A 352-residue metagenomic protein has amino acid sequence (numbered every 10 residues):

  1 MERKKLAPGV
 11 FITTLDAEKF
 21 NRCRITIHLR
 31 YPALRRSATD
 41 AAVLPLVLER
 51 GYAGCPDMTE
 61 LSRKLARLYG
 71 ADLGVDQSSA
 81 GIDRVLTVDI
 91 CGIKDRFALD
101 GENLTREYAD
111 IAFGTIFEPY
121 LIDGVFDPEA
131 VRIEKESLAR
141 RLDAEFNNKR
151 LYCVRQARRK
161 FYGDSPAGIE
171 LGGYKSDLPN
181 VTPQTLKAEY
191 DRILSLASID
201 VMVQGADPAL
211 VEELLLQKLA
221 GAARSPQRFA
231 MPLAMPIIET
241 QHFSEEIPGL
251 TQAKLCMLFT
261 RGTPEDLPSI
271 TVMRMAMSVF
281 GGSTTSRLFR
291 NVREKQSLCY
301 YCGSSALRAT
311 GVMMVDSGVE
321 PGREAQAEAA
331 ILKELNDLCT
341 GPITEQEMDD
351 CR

Functional and structural regions predicted by a protein language model:
E2-K4, Q156-S198: Histidine-acidic residue clusters that define the catalytic metal-binding segment of zinc metallopeptidase domains
E2-P8, F243-P248: Short acidic-hydrophobic surface loop/beta-edge motif
T13-L15, N21-A41, T59-I116, R141 (+5 more regions): M16 family metallopeptidases and their MPP-like homologs
T14-D40, S198-I199, L216, R224-S286: His/Glu-based metal-binding/catalytic segments typifying zinc-dependent metallopeptidases
A42-E49: Active-site SXXK
G51-G54, R96-L99, E118-D127: Short, polar/flexible loop-turn hinges at active-site or ligand-entry regions and domain interfaces
Y108, E189, V211-L215, L288 (+1 more regions): Hydrophobic side chains in well-ordered alpha-helices
D123-K135, Y152-R158, G173-K175, Q204 (+1 more regions): Short, surface-exposed recognition loops or helix-turn segments adjacent to catalytic cores
